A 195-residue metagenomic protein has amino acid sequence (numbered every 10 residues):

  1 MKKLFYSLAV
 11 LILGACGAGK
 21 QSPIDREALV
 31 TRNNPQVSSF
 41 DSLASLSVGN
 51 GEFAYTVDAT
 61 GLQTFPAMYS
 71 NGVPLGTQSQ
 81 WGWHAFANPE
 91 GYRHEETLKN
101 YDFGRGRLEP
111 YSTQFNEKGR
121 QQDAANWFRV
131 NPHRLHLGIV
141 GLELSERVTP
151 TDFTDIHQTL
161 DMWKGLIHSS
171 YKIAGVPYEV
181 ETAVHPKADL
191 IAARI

Functional and structural regions predicted by a protein language model:
M1, I195: Conserved S/T- and glycine-rich ATP-binding loop of Class I adenylate-forming
K2-S7: Sec-dependent signal peptide recognition, specifically the positively charged N-region followed immediately by
V10-L11: Short, linear, compositionally biased motifs with a strong N-terminal bias
G14-A15: C-terminal motif of bacterial Sec signal peptides marking the signal peptidase cleavage site
Q21-R194: Beta-sandwich/jelly-roll carbohydrate-recognition scaffolds of carbohydrate-active enzymes
